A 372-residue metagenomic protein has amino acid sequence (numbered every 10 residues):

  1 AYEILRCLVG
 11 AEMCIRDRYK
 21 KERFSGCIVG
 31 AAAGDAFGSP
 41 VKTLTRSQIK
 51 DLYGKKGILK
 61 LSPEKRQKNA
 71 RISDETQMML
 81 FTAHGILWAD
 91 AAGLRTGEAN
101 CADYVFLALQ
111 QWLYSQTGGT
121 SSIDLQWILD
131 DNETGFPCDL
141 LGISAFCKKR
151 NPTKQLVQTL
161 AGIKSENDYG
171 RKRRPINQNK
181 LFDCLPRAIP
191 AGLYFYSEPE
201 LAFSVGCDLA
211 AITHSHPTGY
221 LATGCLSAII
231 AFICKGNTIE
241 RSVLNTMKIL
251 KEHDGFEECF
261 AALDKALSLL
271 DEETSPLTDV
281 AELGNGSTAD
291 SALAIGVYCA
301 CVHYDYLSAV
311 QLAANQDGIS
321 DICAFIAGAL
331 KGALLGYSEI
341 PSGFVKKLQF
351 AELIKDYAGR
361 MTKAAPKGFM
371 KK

Functional and structural regions predicted by a protein language model:
A1-I15: Single conserved hydrophobic/aromatic residue that forms the stacking wall/gate of nucleotide- or nucleobase-binding
R16-K372: Structured, active/binding-site neighborhoods that engage oxygen-rich ligands
